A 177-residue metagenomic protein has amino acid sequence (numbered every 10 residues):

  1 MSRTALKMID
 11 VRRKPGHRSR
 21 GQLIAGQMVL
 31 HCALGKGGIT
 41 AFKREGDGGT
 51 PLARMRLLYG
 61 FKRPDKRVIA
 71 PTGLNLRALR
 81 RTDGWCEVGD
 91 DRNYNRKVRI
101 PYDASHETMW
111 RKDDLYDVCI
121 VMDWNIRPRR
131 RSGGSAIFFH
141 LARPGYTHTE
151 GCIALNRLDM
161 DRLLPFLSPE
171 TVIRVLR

Functional and structural regions predicted by a protein language model:
M1-T149, L158-R177: Cell wall/extracellular polymer interaction/catalysis modules
C152: Short cysteine clusters
L155: A conserved hydrophobic position in a structured secondary element of the catalytic/binding core that shapes
